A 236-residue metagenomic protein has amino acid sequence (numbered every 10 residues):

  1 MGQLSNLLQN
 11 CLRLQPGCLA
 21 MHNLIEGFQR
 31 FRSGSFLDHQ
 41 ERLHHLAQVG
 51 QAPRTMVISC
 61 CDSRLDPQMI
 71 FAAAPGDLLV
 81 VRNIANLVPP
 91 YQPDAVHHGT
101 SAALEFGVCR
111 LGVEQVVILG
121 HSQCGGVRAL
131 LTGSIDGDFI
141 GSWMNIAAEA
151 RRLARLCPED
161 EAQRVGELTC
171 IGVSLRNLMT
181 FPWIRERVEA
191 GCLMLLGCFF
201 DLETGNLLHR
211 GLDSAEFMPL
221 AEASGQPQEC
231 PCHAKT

Functional and structural regions predicted by a protein language model:
L4-P53, N86-E114, G125-T236: Divalent-metal-activated hydrolytic enzyme cores
Q48-P67: N-terminal low-complexity or amphipathic/hydrophobic leaders
G50, S63, F71-A74, H97-T100 (+1 more regions): Generic structural signal for well-ordered secondary structure
I58-C60, R82, V117-S122, L196-D201: Short beta-strand segments
R64-L87: Catalytic core of membrane glycerolipid acyltransferases/transacylases, capturing the structured, soluble-facing
